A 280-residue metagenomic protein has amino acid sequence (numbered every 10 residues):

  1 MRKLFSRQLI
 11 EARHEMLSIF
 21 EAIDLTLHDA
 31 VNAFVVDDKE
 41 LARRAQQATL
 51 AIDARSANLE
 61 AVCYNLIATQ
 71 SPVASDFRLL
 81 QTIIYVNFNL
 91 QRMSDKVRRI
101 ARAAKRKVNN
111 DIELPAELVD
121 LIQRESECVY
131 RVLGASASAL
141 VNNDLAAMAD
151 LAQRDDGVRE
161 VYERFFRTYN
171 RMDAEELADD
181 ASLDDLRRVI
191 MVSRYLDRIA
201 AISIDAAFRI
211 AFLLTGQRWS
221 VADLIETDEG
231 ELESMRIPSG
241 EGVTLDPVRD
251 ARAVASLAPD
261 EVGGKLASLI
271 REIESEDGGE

Functional and structural regions predicted by a protein language model:
M1-E280: Cytosolic, long alpha-helical scaffolding segments
